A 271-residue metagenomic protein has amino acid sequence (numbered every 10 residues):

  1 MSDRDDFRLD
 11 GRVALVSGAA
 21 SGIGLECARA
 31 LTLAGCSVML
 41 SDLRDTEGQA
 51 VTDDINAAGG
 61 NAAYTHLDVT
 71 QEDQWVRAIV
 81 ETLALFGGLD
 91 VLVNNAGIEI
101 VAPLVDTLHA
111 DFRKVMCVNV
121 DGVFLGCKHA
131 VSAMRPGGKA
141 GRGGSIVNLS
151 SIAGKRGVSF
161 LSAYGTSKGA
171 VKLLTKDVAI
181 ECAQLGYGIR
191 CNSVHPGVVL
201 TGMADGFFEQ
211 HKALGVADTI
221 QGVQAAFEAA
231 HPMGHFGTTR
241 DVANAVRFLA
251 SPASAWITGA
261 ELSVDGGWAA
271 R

Functional and structural regions predicted by a protein language model:
S2-D6, R156, M233-H235, V246-F248 (+2 more regions): Short C-terminal tail/terminal secondary-structure segment of NAD(P)H-dependent dehydrogenase/reductase domains
L9-M39: Canonical Rossmann dinucleotide-binding motif of NAD(H)/NADP(H)-dependent dehydrogenases/reductases, specifically
P103-L104, L108-R113, F227: Substrate-binding pocket helix/loop in short-chain dehydrogenase/reductase
C127, S167, T175: Active-site helix of classical SDR
S132, I180-Q184, A255: Alpha-helical segment proximal to the catalytic Tyr-Lys
S151: Residue(s) in the substrate-gating loop at a strand-loop-helix junction that position the organic substrate next
A183, G188-R190, I257-G259: Short, small/polar-rich loop/turn modules that mediate ligand/substrate recognition or access, typified
